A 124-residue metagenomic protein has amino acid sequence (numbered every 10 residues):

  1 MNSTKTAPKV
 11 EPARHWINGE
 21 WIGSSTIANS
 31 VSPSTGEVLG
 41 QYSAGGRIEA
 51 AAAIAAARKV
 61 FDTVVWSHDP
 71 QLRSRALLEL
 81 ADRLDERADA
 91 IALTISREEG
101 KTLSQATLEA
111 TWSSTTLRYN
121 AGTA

Functional and structural regions predicted by a protein language model:
M1-Q41, R75-E79: Terminal low-complexity tails and localization/encapsulation signals of metabolic enzymes
L39-A124: Glycine-rich loop-to-alpha-helix module at the N-terminal edge of alpha/beta enzyme cores
